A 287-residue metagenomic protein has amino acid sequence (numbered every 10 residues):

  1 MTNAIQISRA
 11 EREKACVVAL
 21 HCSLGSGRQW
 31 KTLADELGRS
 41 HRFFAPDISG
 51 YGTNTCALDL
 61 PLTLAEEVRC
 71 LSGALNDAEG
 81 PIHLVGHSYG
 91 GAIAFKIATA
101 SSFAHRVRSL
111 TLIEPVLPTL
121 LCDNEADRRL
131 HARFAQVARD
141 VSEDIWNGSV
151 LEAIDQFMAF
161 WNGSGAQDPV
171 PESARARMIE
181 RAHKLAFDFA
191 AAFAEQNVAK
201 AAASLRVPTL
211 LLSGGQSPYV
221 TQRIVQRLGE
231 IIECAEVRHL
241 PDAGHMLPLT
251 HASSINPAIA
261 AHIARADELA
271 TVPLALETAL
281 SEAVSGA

Functional and structural regions predicted by a protein language model:
Q6-C56, G80: Conserved HGGG/HGGXW glycine-rich cap/lid loop of the alpha/beta-hydrolase fold
D35, F44-V85, Y89, K96-T99 (+1 more regions): Active-site loop/oxyanion-hole signature of alpha/beta-hydrolase fold enzymes
D47-Y51, V116, A243-G244: Short beta-to-alpha linker loops that shape the active-site pocket of alpha/beta-hydrolase fold enzymes
P81-L121: Conserved hydrolase catalytic core segment
V116-W146: A catalytic-pocket lid/entrance helix-loop region that shapes and gates access to the active site across common
W146-A186: Conserved alpha/beta-hydrolase catalytic His-Asp/Glu region
A174-E230, H239: Conserved serine/cysteine hydrolase catalytic core
L240-N256: Catalytic histidine-centered segment of alpha/beta-hydrolase-like enzymes
